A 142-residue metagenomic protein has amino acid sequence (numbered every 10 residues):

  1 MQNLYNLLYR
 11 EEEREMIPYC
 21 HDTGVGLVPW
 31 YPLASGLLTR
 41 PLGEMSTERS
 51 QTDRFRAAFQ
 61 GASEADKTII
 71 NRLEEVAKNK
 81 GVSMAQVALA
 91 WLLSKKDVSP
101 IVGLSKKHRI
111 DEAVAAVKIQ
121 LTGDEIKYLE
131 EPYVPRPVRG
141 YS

Functional and structural regions predicted by a protein language model:
M1-E131, G140-Y141: Beta/alpha (TIM)-barrel catalytic core signal, keyed to glycine-rich beta->alpha loops juxtaposed to Asp/Glu that bind
